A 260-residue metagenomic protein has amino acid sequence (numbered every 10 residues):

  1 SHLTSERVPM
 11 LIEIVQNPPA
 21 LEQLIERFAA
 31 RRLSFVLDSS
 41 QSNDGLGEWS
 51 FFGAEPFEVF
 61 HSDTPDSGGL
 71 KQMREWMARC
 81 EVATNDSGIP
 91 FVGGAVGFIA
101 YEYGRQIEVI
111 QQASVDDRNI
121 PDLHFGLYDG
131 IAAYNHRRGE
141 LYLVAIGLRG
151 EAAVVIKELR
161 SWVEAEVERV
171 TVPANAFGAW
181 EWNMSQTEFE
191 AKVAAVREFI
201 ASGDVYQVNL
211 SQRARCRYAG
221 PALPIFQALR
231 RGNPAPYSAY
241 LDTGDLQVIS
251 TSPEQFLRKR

Functional and structural regions predicted by a protein language model:
H2-R260: Extended alpha-helical targeting/anchoring segments, especially N-terminal organellar/secretory targeting helices
